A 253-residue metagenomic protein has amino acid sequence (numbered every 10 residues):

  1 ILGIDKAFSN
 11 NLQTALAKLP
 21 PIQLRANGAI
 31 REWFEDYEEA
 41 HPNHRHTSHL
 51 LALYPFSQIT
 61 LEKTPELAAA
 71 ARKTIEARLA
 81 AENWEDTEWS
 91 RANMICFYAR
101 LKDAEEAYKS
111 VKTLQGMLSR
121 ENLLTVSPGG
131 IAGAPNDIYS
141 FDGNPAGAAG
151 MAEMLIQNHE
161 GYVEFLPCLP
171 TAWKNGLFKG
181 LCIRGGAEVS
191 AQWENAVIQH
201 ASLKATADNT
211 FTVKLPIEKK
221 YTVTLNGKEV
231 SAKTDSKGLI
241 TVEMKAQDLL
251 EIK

Functional and structural regions predicted by a protein language model:
I1-Y162, G176: Active-site core of glycosidic bond-cleaving carbohydrate-active enzymes
E105-S231, I240-K253: Non-catalytic C-terminal accessory modules of carbohydrate-active enzymes
S236-G238: Glycine-centered loop-to-beta-strand initiation motif
